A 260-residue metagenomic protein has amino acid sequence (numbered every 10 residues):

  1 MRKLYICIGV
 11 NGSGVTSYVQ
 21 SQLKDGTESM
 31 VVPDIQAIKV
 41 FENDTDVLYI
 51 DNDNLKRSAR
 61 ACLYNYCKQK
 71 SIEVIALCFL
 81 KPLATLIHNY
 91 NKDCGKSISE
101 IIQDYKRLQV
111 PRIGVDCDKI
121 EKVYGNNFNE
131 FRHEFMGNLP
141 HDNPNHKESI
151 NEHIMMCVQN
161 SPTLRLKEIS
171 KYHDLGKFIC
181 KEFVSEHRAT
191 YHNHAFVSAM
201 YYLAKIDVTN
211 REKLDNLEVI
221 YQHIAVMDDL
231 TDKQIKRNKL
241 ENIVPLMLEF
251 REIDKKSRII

Functional and structural regions predicted by a protein language model:
M1-Y5, T45-D46: Pre-Walker A (Motif I) flank of P-loop NTPase domains
K3-S21: Glycine-rich phosphate-binding P-loop
I8-G9, V32-P33, I50-D53, H223 (+1 more regions): Short His-Asn-centered micro-motif
T16-A59: Conserved substrate/cofactor phosphate-moiety recognition/catalytic segment in nucleotide-dependent phosphotransferases
D53-K122: Replace "adjacent to P-loop NTPase cores in ATP/GTP-dependent enzymes" with "adjacent to NTP-binding cores
E121-E130, D254: Ankyrin repeat (ANK) tandem alpha-helical domains that serve as protein-protein interaction scaffolds, prominent
F128-M156, G176-A189: Active-site flanking loop/helix segments enriched in acidic
C157-I259: Divalent metal-dependent catalytic cores for phosphoryl transfer on phosphate-bearing substrates
